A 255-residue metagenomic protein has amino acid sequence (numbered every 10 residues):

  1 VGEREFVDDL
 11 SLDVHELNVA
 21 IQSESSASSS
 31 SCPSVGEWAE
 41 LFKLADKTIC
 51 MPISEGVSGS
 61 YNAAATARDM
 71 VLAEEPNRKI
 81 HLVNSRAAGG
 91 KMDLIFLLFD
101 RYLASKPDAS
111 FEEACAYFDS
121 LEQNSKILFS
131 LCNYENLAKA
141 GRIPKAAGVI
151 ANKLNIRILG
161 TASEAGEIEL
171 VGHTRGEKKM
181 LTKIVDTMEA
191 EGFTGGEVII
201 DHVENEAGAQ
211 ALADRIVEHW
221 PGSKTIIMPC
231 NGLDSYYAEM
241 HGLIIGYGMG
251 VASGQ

Functional and structural regions predicted by a protein language model:
V1-E5, V57-S60, A65-D69, K79-H81 (+1 more regions): Mixed-charge interfacial surface used for oligomerization/domain docking and macromolecular partner engagement
V1-S34: N-terminal glycine-rich anion-binding loop in soluble enzyme alpha/beta folds
S29, C50, L82, I199-I200: Short catalytic-loop micro-motif centered on adjacent basic/acidic residues
C32-G36, C132-N133: Short coil/turn segments at secondary-structure boundaries
V35-V71: N-terminal glycine-rich phosphate/adenylate-binding segment common to multiple enzyme folds
A45-C50, L72-V83, I227: Glycine/charged-rich beta-loop-alpha catalytic/anionic-binding loops adjacent to active sites
